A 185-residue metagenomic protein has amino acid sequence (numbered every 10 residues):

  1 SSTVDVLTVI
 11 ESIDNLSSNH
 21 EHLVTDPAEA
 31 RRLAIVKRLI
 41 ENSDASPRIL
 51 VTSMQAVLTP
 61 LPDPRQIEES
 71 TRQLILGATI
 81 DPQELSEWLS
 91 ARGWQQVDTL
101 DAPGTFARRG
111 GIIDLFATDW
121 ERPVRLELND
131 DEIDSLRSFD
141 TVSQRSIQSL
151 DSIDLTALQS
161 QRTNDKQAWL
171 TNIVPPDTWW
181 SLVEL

Functional and structural regions predicted by a protein language model:
S1-L185: ASCE RecA-like P-loop NTPase motor cores that couple ATP hydrolysis to mechanical translocation on nucleic acids
